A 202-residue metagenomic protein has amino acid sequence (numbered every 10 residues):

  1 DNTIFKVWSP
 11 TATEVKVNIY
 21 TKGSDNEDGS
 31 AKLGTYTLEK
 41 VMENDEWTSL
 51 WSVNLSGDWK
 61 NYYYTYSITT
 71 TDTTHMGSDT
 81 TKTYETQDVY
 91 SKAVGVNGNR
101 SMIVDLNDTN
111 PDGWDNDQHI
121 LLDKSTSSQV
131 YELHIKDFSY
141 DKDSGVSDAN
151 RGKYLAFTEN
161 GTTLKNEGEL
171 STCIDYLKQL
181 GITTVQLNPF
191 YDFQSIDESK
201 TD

Functional and structural regions predicted by a protein language model:
D1, D45-G152, A156: The feature marks proteins involved in alpha-glucan
D1-N61, T73: Glycan-association/targeting regions that enable binding to alpha-glucans and other polysaccharides
I4-K6, S128-V130, T183-Q186: Beta-sheet entry/capping signal
V7, Y66, L133, L177 (+1 more regions): Conserved, mostly hydrophobic/aromatic
Y20-K22, T69-T71, F190-D192: An acidic- and aromatic-residue-enriched active-site/binding cleft used to recognize and process polar
N116-D123, S171-G181: Short amphipathic alpha-helices and their capping/turn segments at secondary-structure boundaries
Y140-E159, L180-D202: Aromatic-lined carbohydrate-binding/catalytic grooves of carbohydrate-active enzymes
N160-Y176: Short, acidic/polar
